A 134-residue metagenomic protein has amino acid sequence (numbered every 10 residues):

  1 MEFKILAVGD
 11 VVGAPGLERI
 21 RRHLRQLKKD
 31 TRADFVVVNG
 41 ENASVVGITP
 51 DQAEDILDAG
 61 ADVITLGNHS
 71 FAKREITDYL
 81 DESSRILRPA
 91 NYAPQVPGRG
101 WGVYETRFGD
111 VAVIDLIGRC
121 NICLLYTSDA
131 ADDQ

Functional and structural regions predicted by a protein language model:
M1-I5, W101-D115: Beta-strand-turn-beta hairpins that frame and shape the catalytic cleft of phosphate-ester-processing enzymes
I5-L6, G13: Generic N-terminal segment detector
V8, E18-G98: Core catalytic region of metal-dependent phosphoesterases/phosphodiesterases, especially metallo-beta-lactamase-like
G13, N42-S44, G118, D132: Short, glycine/acidic-enriched loop or turn micro-motifs at the edges of active sites
P15, G47, C123: Residues that form or flank phosphate/diphosphate-binding pockets in enzymes that use nucleotide phosphates
P89, Q95-F108, S128: Short, charged beta->alpha transition segments
L116-C120, S128: Functional cores that coordinate and move charged inorganic groups
Y126-Q134: Single conserved hydrophobic/aromatic residue that forms the stacking wall/gate of nucleotide- or nucleobase-binding
